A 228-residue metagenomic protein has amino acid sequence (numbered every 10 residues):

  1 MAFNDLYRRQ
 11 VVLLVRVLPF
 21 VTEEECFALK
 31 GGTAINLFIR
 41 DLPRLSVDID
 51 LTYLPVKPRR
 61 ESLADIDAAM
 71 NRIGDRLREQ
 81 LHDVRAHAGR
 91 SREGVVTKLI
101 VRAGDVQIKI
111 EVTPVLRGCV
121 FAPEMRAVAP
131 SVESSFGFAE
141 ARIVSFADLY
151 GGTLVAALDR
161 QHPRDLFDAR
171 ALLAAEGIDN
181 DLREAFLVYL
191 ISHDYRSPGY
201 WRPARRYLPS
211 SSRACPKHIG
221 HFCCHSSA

Functional and structural regions predicted by a protein language model:
M1-A228: Compositionally biased terminal segments of proteins
